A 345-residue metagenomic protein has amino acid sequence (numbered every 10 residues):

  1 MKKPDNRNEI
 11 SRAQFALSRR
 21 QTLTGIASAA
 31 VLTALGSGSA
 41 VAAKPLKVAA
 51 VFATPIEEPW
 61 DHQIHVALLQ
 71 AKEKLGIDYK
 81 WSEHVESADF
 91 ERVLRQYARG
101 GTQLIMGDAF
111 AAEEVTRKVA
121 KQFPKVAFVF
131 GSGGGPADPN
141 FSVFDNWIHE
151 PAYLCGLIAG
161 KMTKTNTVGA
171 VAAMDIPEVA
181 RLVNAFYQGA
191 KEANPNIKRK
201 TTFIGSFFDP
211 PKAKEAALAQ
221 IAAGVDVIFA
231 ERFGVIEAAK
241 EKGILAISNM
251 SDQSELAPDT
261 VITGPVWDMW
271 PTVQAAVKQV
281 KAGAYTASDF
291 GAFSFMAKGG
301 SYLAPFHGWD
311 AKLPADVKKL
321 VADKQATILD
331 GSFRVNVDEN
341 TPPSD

Functional and structural regions predicted by a protein language model:
M1-L17, T24-L35: N-terminal secretory signal peptides
K47-K72, K80-A88, F110, D175-R181: Extracytoplasmic "Venus flytrap"
L68, L154-I197, T201, D289-L313: An alpha-beta-alpha
L75-E83, P195-F207: Short beta-strand elements in bilobed, periplasmic/extracellular small-molecule ligand-binding domains
T102-A109, V129-G131, A223-F233, N249: Periplasmic-binding protein-like
K121-D145, M250-D259: Flexible loop/hinge segments that line or gate small-molecule binding clefts
P136-I158, A170-D175, P258-P271: Short beta-strand elements at the ligand-binding edges of bilobed clamshell
A282-D345: Hinge/cleft segment of the Venus flytrap/periplasmic-binding protein
